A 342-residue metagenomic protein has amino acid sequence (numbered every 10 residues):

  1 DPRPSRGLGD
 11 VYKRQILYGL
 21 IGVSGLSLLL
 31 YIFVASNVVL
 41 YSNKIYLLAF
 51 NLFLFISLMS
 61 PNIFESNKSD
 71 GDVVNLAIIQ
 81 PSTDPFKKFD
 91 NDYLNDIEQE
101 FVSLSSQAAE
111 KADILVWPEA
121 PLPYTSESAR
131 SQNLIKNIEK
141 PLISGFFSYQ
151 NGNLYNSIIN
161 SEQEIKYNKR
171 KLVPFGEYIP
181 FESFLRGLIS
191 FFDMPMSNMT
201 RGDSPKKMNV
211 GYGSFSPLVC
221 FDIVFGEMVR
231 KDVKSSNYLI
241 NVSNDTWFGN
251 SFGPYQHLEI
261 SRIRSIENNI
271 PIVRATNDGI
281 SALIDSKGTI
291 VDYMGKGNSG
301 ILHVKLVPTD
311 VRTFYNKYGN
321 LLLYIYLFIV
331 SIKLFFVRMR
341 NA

Functional and structural regions predicted by a protein language model:
D1-Y12: Single conserved hydrophobic/aromatic residue that forms the stacking wall/gate of nucleotide- or nucleobase-binding
K13-V23: Short aromatic-rich membrane-water interface segments that cap or initiate transmembrane helices in multi-pass membrane
Y18, L28-Y31, A35, S57-P61: Alpha-helical transmembrane segments of multi-pass membrane proteins
S24-A49, I332: Cytosolic-side transmembrane helix boundary signature
L29, Y315-R340: Selective detector of the "anchor" transmembrane alpha-helix that sits immediately C-terminal
L40-K44, I63, I332-A342: Structural signature of transmembrane alpha-helix termini at the membrane-water interface
Y41-N67: Internal/C-terminal transmembrane anchor helices
F64-Y318: Soluble catalytic domains of enzymes that build or remodel membrane lipids, polysaccharides, and related
